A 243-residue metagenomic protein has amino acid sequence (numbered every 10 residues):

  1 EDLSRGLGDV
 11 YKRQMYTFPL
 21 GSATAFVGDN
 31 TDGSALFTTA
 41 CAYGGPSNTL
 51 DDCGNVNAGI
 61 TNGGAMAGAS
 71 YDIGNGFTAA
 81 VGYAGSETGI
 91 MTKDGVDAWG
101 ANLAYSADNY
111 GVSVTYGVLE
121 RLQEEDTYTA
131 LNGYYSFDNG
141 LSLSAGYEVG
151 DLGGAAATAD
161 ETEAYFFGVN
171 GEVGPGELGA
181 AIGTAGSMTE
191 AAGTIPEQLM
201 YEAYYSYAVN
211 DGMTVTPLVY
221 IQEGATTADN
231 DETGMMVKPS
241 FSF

Functional and structural regions predicted by a protein language model:
E1-Y11: Single conserved hydrophobic/aromatic residue that forms the stacking wall/gate of nucleotide- or nucleobase-binding
D9, C53-I60, T88-K93, E120-E124 (+3 more regions): Outer-membrane beta-barrel domain signature
K12-A104, L199: Aromatic- and glycine-enriched pocket-lining scaffold segments that form the walls of small-molecule binding clefts
Y16, I221, T233-M235: Extracytoplasmic/periplasmic mature domains of Sec-exported, cell-envelope-associated bacterial proteins
N30-D32, N57, T61, G82-S86 (+6 more regions): Outer-membrane beta-barrel pore domains and translocons
N75-G76, D94-M200, Y207: Detector for outer-membrane/organellar transmembrane beta-barrel domains, recognizing the amphipathic beta-strand
Q198-T214, L218-A225, S240-F243: Extracellular low-complexity, Gly/Ser/Thr-rich intrinsically disordered linkers and protease-sensitive activation/hinge
D231-F243: Outer-membrane beta-barrel "beta-signal"
